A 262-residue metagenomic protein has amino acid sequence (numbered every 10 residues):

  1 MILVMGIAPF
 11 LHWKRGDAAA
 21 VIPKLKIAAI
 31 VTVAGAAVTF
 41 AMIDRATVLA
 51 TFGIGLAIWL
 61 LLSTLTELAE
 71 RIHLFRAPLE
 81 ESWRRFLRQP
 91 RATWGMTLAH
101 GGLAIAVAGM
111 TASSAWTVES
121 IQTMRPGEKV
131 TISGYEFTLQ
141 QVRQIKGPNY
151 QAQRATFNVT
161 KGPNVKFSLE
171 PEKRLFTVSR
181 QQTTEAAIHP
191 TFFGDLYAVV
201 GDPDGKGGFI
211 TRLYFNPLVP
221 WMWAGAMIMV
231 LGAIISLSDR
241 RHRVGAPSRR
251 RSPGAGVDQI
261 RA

Functional and structural regions predicted by a protein language model:
M1-A262: Solvent-exposed, non-transmembrane regions of integral membrane proteins
